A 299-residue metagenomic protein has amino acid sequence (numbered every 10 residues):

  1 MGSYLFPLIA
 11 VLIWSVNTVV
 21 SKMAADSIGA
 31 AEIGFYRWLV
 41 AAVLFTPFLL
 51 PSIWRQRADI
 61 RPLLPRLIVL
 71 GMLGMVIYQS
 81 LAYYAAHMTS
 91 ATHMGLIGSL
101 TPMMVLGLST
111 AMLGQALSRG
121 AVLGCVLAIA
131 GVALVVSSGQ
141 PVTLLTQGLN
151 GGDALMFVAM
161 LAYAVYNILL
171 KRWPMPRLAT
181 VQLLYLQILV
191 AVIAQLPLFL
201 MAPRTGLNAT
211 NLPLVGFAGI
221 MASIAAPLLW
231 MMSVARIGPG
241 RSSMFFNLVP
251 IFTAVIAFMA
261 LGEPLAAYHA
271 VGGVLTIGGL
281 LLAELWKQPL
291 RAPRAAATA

Functional and structural regions predicted by a protein language model:
M1-F35, T143-R172, A194, R294-A299: Glycine-/small-residue-enriched transmembrane alpha-helix faces in small-molecule transporters and effluxers
G2, V11, G34-Y36, Q79 (+3 more regions): Helix-helix packing/entry segments at the starts of transmembrane helices
L5, N17, L39-L44, I97-A111 (+6 more regions): Alpha-helical transmembrane segments of compact multi-pass small-molecule transporters, enriched in specific families
I13, N17-V20, T46-G98, L134 (+1 more regions): Specific transmembrane alpha-helical segments of multi-pass solute transporters/efflux pumps, especially DMT/EamA
V19-A30, Y84-H87, V136-L149, F199-V215 (+1 more regions): Membrane-interface helix termini and inter-helical loops of multi-pass transporters
A24, I33, R37, A85 (+6 more regions): Hydrophobic/aromatic residues within transmembrane alpha-helices of multi-pass small-molecule transporters
S27-I77, M104-V105, L161-L169, L183-P203 (+3 more regions): Transmembrane alpha-helices of multi-pass small-molecule transport proteins
F45, I68, L108, L117-G139 (+4 more regions): Hydrophobic transmembrane alpha-helices of multi-pass small-molecule transport proteins
